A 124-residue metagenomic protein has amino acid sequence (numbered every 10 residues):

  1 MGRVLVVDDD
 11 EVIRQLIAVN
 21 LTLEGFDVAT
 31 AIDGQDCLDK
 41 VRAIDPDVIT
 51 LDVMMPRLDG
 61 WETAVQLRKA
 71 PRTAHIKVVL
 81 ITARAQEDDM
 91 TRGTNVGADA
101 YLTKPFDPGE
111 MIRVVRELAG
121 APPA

Functional and structural regions predicted by a protein language model:
Q15-L23: Charged docking surfaces used in two-component/phosphorelay signaling
G25-I32, K40: Short hydrophobic/Thr-rich beta-strand motif most characteristic of the beta2 strand and flanking loop of CheY-like
I44-T50: Active-site beta3 strand of CheY-like receiver
M55, V78: Receiver (REC) domain active-site loop signature in two-component systems and cognate sites in sensor histidine kinases
F106-R116: C-terminal output helix
